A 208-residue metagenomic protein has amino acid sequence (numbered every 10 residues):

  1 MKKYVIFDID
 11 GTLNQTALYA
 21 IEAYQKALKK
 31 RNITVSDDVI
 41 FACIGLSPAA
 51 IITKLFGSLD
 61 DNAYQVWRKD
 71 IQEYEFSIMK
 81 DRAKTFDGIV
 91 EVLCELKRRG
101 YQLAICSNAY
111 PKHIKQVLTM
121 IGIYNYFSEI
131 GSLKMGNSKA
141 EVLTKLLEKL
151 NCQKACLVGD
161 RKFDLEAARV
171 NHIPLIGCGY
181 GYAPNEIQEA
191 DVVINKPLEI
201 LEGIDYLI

Functional and structural regions predicted by a protein language model:
M1-F41: Active-site neighborhood of HAD-like aspartate-dependent phosphohydrolases
K2-Y4, K139-L165: Conserved Lys-Pro-Asp/Glu-containing loop-to-beta segment of HAD-superfamily phosphomonoesterases, centered on
Y24, V92-T119, L133: Substrate-recognition element of Asp-dependent hydrolases with the DxDx(T/V) motif
A27-L28, S47-D61, V117, L146: Helix-loop "lid/cap" segments that line or gate small-molecule binding pockets
T34, I123-S128: Conserved H-loop
K54-V90, C94: Metal-dependent phosphoesterase signature
G131-S132, V192-E199: Short acidic-hydrophobic, aromatic-tinged amphipathic segments that line or gate anion-handling sites
L157-N195: Acidic, Mg2+-coordinating phosphoryl-transfer loop and its flanking beta/alpha structural elements, shared across
